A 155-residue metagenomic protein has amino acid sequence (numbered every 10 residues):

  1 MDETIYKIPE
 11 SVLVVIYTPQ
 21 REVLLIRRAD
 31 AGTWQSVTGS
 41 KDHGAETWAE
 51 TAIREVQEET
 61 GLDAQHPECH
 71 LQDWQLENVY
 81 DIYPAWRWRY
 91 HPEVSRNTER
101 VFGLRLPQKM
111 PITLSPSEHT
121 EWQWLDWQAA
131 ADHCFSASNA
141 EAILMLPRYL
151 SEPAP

Functional and structural regions predicted by a protein language model:
D2-V23, G44: Conserved N-terminal beta-strand and adjoining loop/helix that marks the start of the Nudix/MutT-like hydrolase domain
T4-Y6, V15, P92-V94, T113-S115: Short secondary-structure boundary/capping segments
P9, S36, S95-E99: Short connector loops at helix/strand junctions that flank enzyme active sites, especially segments positioning acidic
T18-A64: Conserved Nudix-box catalytic region and its N-terminal flanking loop in Nudix hydrolases and closely related
D63-E77: A short coil-to-beta-strand element that immediately follows conserved catalytic motifs
Q75-P111: Active-site-adjacent beta-strand/loop module that shapes the phosphate/pyrophosphate-binding cleft
R100-L106, I112-I143: NUDIX/MutT-family hydrolases
R148-P155: Generic C-terminal helix-cap and adjacent flexible tail
